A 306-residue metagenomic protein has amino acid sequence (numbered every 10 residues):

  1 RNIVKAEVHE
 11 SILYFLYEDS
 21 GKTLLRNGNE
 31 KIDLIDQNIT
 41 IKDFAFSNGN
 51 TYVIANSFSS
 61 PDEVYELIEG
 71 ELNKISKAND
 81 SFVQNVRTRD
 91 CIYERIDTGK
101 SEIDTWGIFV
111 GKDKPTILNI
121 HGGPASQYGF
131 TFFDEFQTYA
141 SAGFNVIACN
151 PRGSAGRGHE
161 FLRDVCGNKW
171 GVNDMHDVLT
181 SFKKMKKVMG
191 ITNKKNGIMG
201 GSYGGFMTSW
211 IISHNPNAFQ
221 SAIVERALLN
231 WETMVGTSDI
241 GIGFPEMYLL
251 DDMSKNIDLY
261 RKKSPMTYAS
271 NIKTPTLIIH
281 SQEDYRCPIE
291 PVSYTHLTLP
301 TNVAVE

Functional and structural regions predicted by a protein language model:
R1-H9, G28-K42, I68-G99: Multi-bladed beta-propeller domains
R1-Y14, Q37-N50, Q84, F133-Q137 (+2 more regions): Conserved beta-propeller blade repeats
E7-E10, Y14-G21, V53-F58, I68: Beta-strand C-termini and the immediately following turn/loop, strongest in propeller blades
V83-W106, G111-V188: Cap/lid segment of the alpha/beta-hydrolase catalytic domain
K183-V188, N193-M234: Primarily recognizes the serine-hydrolase "nucleophile elbow" in alpha/beta-hydrolase and SGNH/GDSL folds
W231-A269, T274: Mobile cap/lid helix-loop segments that gate and shape the active-site cleft of serine hydrolases
I278-H280: Short beta-strand/loop motif that positions the catalytic acidic residue of the alpha/beta-hydrolase fold
T295-T301: Conserved small/polar residues in nucleotide/adenosyl-binding loops
